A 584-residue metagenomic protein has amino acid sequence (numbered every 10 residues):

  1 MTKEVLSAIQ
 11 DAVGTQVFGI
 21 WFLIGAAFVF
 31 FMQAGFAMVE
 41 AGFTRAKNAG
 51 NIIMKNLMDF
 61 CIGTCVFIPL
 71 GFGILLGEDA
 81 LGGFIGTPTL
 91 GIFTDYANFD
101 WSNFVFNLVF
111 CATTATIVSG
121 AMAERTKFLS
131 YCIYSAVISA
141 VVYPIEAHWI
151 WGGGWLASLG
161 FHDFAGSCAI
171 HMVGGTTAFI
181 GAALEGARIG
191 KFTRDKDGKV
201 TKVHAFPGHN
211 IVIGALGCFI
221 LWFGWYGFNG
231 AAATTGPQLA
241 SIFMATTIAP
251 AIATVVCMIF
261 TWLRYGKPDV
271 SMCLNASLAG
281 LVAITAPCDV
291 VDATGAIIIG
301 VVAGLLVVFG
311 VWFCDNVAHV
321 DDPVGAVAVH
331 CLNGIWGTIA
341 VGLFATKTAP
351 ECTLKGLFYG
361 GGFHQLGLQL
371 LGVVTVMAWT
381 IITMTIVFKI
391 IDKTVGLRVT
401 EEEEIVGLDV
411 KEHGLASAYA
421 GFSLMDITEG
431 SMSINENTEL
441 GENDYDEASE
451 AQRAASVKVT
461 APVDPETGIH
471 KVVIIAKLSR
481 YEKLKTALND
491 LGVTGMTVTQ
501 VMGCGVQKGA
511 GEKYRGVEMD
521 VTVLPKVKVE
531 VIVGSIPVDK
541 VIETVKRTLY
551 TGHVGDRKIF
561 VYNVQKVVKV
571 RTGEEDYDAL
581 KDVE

Functional and structural regions predicted by a protein language model:
T2-T460: Glycine- and aromatic-enriched membrane alpha-helices
K411-S417, G430-E584: Positively charged, small/polar-rich N-terminal and surface patches that mediate targeting and assembly and bind
